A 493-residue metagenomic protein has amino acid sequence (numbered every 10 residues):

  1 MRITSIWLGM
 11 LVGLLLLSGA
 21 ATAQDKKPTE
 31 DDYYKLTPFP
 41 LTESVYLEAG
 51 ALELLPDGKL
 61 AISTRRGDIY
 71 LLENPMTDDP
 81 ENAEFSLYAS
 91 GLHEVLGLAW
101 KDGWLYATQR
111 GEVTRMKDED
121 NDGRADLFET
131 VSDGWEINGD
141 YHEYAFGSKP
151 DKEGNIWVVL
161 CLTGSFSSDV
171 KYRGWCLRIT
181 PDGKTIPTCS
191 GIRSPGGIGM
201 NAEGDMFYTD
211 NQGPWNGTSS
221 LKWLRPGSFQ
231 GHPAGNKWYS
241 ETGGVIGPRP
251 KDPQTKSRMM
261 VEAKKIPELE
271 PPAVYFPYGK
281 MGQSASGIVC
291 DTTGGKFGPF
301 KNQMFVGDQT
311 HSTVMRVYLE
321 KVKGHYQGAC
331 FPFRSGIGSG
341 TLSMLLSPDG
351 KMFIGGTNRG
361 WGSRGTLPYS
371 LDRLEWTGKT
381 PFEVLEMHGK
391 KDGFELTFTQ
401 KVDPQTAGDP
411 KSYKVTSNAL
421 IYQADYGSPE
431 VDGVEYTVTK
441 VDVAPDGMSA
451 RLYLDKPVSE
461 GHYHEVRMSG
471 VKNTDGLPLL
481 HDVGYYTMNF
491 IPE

Functional and structural regions predicted by a protein language model:
M1-S5: Positively charged n-region of N-terminal signal peptides that target proteins for export
W7-S18: Bacterial N-terminal signal peptides
G19-A23: Sec/Tat signal peptide C-region and signal peptidase I cleavage site
Q24-P381, L385-K390, P404: Beta-propeller domains with acidic blade repeats across secreted/periplasmic ectodomains and cytosolic WD/CNH propellers
G389-T397: Contiguous beta-strand segments within globular domains
L396-K440, V466-N473, D482-Y486: Short, surface-exposed alpha-helix to beta-strand junction/turn motifs within ectodomains of secreted and cell-envelope
V443-D446: Blade-terminus and WD-like Trp-Asp/Gly-His loop motifs, strongest in beta-propeller folds
K456-G461: Surface-exposed, short loops/turns at beta-strand junctions within beta-sandwich domains
